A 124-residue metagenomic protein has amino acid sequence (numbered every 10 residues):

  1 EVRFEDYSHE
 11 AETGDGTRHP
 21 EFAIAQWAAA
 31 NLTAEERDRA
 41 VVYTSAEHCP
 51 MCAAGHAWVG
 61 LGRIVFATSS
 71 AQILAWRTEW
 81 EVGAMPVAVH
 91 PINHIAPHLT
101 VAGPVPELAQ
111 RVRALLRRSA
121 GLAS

Functional and structural regions predicted by a protein language model:
E1-E10, S69: Short beta->alpha transition motifs characteristic of CBS
H9-W27: A short, polar/charged loop-to-alpha-helix boundary motif
H19, R37-D38, V59: Short connector loops at helix/strand junctions that flank enzyme active sites, especially segments positioning acidic
A29-L32: Glycine-/acidic-rich phosphate or pyrophosphate-binding loops and their flanking alpha/beta elements
A34-A46: Immediate flanking context of iron-sulfur cluster ligation sites
H48, G55-S124: Zinc-dependent deaminase
